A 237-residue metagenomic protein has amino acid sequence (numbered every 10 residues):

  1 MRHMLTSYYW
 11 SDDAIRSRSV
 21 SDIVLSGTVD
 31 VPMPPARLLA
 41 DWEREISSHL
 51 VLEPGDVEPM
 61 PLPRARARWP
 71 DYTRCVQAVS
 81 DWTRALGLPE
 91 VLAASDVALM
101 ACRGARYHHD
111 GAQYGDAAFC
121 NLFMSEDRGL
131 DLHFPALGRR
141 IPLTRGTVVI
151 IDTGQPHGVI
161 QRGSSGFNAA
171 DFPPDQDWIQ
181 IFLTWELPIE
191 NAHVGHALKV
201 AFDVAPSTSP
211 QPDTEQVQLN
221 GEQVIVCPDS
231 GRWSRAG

Functional and structural regions predicted by a protein language model:
M1-P89: Non-heme Fe(II)/2-oxoglutarate
L5-A14, R74-T83, M100-A105, Y114-G115 (+3 more regions): Short amphipathic alpha-helical surface micro-motifs
L5-S7, P70-V76, A94-M100, Y107-H109 (+4 more regions): Short linear motifs at secondary-structure transitions and domain/linker junctions
V20, V24-T28, A94, A117 (+1 more regions): Sequence-level motif detector for i,i+2 pairs with an aromatic at +2
V51-R66, L92-V97, D213-V226: Short glycine-rich, low-complexity/disordered patches
A85, P89-I150, Q155: Catalytic core of non-heme Fe(II) oxygenases with the double-stranded beta-helix
H133-G237: Catalytic core of Fe(II)/2-oxoglutarate
